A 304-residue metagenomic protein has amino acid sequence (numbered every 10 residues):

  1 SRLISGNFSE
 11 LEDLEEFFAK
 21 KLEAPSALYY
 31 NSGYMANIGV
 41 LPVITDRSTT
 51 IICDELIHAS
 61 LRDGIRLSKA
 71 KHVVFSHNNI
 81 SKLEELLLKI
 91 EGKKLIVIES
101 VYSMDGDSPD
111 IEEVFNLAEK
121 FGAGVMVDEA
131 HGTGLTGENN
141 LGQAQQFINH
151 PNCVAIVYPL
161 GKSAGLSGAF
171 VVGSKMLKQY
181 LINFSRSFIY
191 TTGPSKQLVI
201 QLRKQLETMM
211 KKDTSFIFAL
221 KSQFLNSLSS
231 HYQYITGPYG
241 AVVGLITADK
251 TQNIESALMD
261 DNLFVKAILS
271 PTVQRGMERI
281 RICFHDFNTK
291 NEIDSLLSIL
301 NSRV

Functional and structural regions predicted by a protein language model:
S1-S32: Conserved N-terminal alpha-helix of the aminotransferase class I/II PLP-enzyme fold
E10, E16, K20, T272-V304: PLP-dependent enzyme catalytic core of the Aspartate aminotransferase-like
S32, I52-S68: Substrate-binding/gating loop at the entrance of the active-site cleft, primarily in PLP-dependent aminotransferase-like
V40-A59, I217: Conserved PLP-anchoring active-site segment centered on the Schiff-base-forming lysine
V73, H77-V127: Active-site phosphate-binding strand-loop segment of PLP-dependent enzymes
F147-Y180: Active-site PLP attachment segment
M176, G193-K212, F216, L220: Structural motif of enzymes handling amino- and sulfur-group chemistry
F216-L225, S229-N262, T272, F284-D286: Conserved PLP-binding catalytic core of the aspartate aminotransferase-like
